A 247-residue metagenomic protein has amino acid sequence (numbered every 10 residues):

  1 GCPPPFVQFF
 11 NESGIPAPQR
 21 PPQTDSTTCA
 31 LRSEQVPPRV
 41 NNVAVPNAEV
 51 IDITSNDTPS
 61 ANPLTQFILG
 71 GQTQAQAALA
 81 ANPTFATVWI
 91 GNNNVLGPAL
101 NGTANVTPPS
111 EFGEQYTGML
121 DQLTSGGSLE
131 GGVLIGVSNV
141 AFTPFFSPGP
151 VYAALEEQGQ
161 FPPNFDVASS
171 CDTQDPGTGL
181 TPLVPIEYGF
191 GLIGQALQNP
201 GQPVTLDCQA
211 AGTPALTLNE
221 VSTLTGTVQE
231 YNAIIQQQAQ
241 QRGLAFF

Functional and structural regions predicted by a protein language model:
G1-F247: Conserved active-site regions of diverse hydrolases
